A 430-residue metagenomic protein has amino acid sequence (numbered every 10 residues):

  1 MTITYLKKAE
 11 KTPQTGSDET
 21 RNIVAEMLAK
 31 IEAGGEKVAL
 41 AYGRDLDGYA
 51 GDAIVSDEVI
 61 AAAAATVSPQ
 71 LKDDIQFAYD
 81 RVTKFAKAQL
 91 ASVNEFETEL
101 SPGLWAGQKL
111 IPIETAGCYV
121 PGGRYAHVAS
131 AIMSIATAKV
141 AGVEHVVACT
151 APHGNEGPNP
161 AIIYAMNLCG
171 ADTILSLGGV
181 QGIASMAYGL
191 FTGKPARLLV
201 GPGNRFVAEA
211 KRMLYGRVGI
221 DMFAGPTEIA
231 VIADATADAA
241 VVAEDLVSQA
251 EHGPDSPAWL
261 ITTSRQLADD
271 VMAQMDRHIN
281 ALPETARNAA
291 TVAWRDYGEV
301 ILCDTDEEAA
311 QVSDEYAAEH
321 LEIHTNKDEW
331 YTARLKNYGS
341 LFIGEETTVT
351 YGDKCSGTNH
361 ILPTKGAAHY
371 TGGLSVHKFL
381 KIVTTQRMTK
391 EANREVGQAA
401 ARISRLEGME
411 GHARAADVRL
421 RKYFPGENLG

Functional and structural regions predicted by a protein language model:
M1-E114: N-terminal Rossmann-like NAD(P)+-binding subdomain of aldehyde/semialdehyde dehydrogenases
I3-K7, T173-G178, V300-T305: Short acidic-hydrophobic, aromatic-tinged amphipathic segments that line or gate anion-handling sites
S92-T98, S256-I261, A281-A293, H324 (+2 more regions): Flexible, glycine/charged-enriched surface loops at secondary-structure junctions
E99-Y164: Conserved small-residue-rich beta-alpha loop and adjacent elements that most often cradle the phosphate/pyrophosphate
L168-P257: Conserved NAD(P)+-binding/catalytic subdomain of aldehyde/semialdehyde dehydrogenases
M222-D296, V300: A conserved active-site cap/scaffold subdomain adjacent to cofactor or substrate pockets
D306, D314-G430: C-terminal core of ALDH-fold dehydrogenases
